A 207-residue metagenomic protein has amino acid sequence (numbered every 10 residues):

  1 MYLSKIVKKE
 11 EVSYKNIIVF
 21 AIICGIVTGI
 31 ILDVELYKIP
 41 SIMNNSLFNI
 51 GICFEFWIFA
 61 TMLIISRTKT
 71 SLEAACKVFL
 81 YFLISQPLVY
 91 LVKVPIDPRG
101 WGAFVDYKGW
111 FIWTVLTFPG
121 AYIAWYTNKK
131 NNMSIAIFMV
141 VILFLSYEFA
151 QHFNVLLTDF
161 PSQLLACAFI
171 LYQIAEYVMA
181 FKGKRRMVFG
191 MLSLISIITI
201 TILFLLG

Functional and structural regions predicted by a protein language model:
M1-Q86: N-terminal topogenic module of multi-pass integral membrane proteins
K8-S13, I64-C76, Y126-S134, Y177-F189: Membrane-interface helix-boundary motifs at transmembrane edges
C24-S41, P87-V94, L143-F149, T199-L203: Membrane-embedded alpha-helical segments in integral membrane proteins
M43-E55, G102-I112, L156-C167: Structural signature of hydrophobic alpha-helical transmembrane segments
E55-I65, W113-W125, A166-E176: Hydrophobic cores of alpha-helical transmembrane segments in multi-pass inner/ER membrane proteins, independent
L91-T158: Membrane-proximal helix-loop-helix units in multi-pass membrane proteins
S134-F181, R185-M191: Alpha-helical membrane segments in multi-pass integral membrane proteins
M187-G207: Final/C-terminal transmembrane alpha-helix of multipass membrane proteins
